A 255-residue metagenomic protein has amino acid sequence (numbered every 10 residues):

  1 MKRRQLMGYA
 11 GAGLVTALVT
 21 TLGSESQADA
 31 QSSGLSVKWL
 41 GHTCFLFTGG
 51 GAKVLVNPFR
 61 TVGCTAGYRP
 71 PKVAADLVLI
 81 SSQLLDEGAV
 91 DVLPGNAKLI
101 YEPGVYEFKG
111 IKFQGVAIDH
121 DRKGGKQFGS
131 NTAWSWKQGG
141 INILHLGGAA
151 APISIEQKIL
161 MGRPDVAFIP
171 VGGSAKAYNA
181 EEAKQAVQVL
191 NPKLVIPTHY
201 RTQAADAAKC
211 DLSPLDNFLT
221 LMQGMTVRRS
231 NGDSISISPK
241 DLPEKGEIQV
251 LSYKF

Functional and structural regions predicted by a protein language model:
R3-S26: N-terminal export signals
L22-G50: C-terminal segment of N-terminal export signals and the immediately downstream linker at the start of the mature
S32, D86-T132, W136-G140, G224-K245: Metallo-beta-lactamase
S36-W39, K53-F59, K112-D119, S135 (+2 more regions): Active-site-proximal beta-strand elements of phosphoester/diester hydrolases
C44-P103, Q114-N131, A149-L160: Pre-active-site segment of Zn-dependent metallo-hydrolases
L55, L79, L144-L146, A167-P170 (+1 more regions): Structural recognition of the beta-strand scaffold that forms the well-ordered cores of secreted hydrolase catalytic
R122-L190: Active-site-proximal loop/helix segments of hydrolase catalytic cores
F128, L194-F255: Binuclear metal-ion centers of metallo-dependent hydrolases, dominated by the metallo-beta-lactamase
